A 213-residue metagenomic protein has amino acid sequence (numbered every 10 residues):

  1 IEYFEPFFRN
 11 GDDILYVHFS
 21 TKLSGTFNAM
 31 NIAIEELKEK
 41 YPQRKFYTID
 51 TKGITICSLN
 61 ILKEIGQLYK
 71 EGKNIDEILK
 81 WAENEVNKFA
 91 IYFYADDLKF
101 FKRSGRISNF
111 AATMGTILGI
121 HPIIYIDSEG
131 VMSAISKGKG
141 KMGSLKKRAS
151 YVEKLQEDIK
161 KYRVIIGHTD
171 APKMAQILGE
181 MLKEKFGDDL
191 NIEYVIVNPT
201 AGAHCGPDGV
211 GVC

Functional and structural regions predicted by a protein language model:
I1-M30, E36-E39: Class I S-adenosyl-L-methionine
L15-H18, F46-D50: Short acidic, glycine/Ser/Thr-rich loop/turn "cap" segments at secondary-structure junctions
L23-T26, M30-E35, Y41-Y47, G53-C213: Mixed-charge interfacial surface used for oligomerization/domain docking and macromolecular partner engagement
